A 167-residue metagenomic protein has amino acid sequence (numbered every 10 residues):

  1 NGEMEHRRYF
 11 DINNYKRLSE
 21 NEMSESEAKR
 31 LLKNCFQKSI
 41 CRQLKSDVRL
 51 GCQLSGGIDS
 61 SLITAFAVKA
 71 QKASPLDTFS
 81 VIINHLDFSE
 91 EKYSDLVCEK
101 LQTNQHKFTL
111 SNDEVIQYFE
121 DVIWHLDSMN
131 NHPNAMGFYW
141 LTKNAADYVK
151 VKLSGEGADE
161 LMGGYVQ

Functional and structural regions predicted by a protein language model:
N1-I12: Non-catalytic substrate-recognition/targeting regions of SAM-dependent transferases
N14-Q167: ATP-dependent adenylate-handling active sites, centered on carboxylate activation for C-N bond formation
